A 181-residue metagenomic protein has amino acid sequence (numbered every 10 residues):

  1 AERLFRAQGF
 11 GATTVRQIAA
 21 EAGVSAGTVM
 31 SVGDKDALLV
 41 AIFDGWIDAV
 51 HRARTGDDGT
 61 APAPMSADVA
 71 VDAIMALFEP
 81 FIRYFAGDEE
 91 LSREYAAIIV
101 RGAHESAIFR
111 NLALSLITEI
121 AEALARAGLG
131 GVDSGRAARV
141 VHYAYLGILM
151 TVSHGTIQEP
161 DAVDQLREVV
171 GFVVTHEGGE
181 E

Functional and structural regions predicted by a protein language model:
A1-F5, F81, Y145: Short hydrophobic clusters on alpha-helical segments that form packing/core surfaces in small helical domains
R3-A37, A41: Helix-turn-helix
V15, D36, V40, D44 (+5 more regions): Short, structured helix-loop boundary elements
G45-H51: Short, basic, alpha-helical segments at the C-terminal edge of helix-turn-helix-like DNA-binding modules
H51-R54, D72, A103-L129, G135-V140 (+1 more regions): Amphipathic alpha-helical packing segments from all-alpha helical-bundle domains
T55-G87, V141: Hydrophobic alpha-helical connector segments
A76-E79, R83-A125, M150-G155: Short secondary-structure transition hinges
Y84, E122, V141-P160, G171-E181: Amphipathic C-terminal alpha-helical segment
